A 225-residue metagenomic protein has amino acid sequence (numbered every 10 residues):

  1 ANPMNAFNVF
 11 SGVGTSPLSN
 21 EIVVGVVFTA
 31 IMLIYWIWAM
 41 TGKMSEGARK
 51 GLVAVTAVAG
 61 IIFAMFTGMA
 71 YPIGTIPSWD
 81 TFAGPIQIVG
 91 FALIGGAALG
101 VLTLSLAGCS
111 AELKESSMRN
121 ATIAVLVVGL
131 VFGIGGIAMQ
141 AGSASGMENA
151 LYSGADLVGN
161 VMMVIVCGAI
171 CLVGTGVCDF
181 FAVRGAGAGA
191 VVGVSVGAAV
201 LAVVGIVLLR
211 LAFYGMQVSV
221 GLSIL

Functional and structural regions predicted by a protein language model:
A1-F10: Membrane-helix interface/capping segments
N8, G146-A155, V220-L225: Membrane-interfacial helical/loop segments at transmembrane boundaries in membrane proteins
S11-P17: Juxtamembrane helix-capping/reentrant segments at transmembrane boundaries
T15, V23-V26, I31-S195, A202-G205: Long, contiguous internal "core" modules enriched in hydrophobic/ aromatic residues
N20: Electropositive, gly/pro-rich neighborhoods at or near active sites that engage anionic ligands
V194-A199, Q217-G221: Composition- and surface-driven signal marking solvent-exposed, interaction-prone regions in large proteins
V207-L225: Juxtamembrane boundary at the C-terminal end of a transmembrane helix
